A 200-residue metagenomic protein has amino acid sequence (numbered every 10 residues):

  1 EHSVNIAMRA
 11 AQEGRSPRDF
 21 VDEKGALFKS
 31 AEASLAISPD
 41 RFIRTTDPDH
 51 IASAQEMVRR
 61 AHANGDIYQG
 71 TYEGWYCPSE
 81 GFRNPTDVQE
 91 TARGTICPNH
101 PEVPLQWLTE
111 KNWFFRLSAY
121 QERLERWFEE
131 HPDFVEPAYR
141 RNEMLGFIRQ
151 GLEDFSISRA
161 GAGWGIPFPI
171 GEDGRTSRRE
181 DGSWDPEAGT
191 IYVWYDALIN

Functional and structural regions predicted by a protein language model:
E1-Y68, P78, R126: N-terminal Rossmann-like or analogous alpha/beta NTP/dinucleotide-binding catalytic cores that position adenine
V4, F82, N200: Active-site micro-motifs of SAM-dependent methyltransferase domains
V4, T95, A188-G189: Change "...and in nucleic-acid phosphodiester-cleaving endonucleases..." to "...and in nucleic-acid processing enzymes
A7-M8, D87-T91, P167: Short, solvent-exposed loop/turn and secondary-structure capping segments
L35-R44, H62-W75, T86-T91, W107-L108 (+2 more regions): Short secondary-structure capping/junction motifs at helix and strand boundaries
D49-E56, N99-H100, Q106-N200: Structured secondary-structure scaffolds
N64-Q121, E125: Cys/His-rich short segments
